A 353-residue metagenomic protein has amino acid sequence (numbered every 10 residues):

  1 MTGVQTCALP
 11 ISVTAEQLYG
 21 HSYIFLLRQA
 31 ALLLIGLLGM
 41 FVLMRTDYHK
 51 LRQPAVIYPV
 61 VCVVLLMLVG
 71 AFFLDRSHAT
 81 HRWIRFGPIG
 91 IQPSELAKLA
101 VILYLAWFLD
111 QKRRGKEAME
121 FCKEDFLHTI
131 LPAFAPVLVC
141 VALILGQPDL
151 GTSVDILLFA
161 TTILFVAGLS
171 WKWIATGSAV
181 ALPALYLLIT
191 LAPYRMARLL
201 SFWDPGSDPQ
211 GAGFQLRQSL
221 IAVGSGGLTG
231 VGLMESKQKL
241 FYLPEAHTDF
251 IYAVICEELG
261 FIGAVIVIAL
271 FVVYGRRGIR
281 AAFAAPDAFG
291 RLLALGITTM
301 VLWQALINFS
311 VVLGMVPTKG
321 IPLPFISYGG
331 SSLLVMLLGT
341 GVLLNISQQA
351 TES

Functional and structural regions predicted by a protein language model:
M1-L9: Short, small-residue-biased leader/transition segments that mark boundaries at the very start of proteins
A8-P10, I24-Q29, G329-G330: Membrane-interface transmembrane-helix boundary segments in multi-pass integral membrane proteins
E16-Q215, A253-V311, L338-V342: Hydrophobic alpha-helical transmembrane segments of multi-pass inner membrane proteins, especially in bacterial systems
G87-A97, G146-P148, G227-G232, I321-V335: Glycine/serine-rich anion-binding loops at beta->alpha junctions that coordinate negatively charged ligand groups
D149-V154, V231-S236, A246-T248, F261 (+4 more regions): Transmembrane helix boundary and interhelical junction motifs in multipass membrane proteins
S201, P205-T248, Y252, L259-G263: TM-adjacent membrane-interface loops and short helices in multi-pass inner/ER membrane proteins
L306-S353: A juxtamembrane structural motif centered on a specific transmembrane helix
